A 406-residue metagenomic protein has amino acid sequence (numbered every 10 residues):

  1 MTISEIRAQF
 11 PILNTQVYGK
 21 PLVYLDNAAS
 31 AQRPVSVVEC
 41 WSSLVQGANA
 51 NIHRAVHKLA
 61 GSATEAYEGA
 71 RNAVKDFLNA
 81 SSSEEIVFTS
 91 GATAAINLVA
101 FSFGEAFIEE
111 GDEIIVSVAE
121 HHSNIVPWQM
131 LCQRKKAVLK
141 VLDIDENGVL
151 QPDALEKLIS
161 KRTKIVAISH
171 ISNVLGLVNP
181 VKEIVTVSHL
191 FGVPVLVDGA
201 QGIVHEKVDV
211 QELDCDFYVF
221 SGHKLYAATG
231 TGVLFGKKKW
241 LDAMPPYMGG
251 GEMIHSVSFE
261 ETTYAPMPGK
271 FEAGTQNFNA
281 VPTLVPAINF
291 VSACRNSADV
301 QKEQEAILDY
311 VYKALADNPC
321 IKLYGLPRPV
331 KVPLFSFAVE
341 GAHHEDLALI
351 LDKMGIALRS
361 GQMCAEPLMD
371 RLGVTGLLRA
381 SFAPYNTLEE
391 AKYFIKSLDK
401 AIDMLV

Functional and structural regions predicted by a protein language model:
M1-V406: Pyridoxal 5′-phosphate
